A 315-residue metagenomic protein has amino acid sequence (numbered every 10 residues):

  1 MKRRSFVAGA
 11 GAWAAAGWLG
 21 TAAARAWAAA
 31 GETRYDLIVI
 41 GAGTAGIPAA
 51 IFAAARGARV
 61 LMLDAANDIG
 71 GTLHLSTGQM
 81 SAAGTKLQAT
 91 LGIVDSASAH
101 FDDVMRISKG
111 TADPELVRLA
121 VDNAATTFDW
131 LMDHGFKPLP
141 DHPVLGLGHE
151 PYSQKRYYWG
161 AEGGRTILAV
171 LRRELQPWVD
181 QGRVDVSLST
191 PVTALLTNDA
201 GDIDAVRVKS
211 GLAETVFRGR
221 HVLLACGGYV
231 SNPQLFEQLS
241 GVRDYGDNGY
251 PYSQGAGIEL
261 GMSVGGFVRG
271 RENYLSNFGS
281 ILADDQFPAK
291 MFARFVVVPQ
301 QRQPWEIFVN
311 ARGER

Functional and structural regions predicted by a protein language model:
S5-A26: N-terminal export signals
E32-G43: Beta1/beta-strand and adjacent pyrophosphate-binding region of the FAD-binding site in flavoprotein oxidoreductases
T33-Y35, L212-H221: Core beta-strand elements of the Rossmann-like FAD/NAD(P) dinucleotide-binding domain in flavoenzyme oxidoreductases
R56-L73: Glycine-rich FAD pyrophosphate-binding loop
A82-L119: Glycine-rich active-site loop/strand segments that organize a redox cofactor
D122-A213, P233-Q234, G279-A283: Conserved redox-cofactor binding core of oxidoreductases
F217-D285: Glycine-rich loop(s) and the adjacent beta-strand/alpha-helix scaffold that form part
I281-R315: FAD cofactor-binding and catalytic pocket of flavoenzymes
